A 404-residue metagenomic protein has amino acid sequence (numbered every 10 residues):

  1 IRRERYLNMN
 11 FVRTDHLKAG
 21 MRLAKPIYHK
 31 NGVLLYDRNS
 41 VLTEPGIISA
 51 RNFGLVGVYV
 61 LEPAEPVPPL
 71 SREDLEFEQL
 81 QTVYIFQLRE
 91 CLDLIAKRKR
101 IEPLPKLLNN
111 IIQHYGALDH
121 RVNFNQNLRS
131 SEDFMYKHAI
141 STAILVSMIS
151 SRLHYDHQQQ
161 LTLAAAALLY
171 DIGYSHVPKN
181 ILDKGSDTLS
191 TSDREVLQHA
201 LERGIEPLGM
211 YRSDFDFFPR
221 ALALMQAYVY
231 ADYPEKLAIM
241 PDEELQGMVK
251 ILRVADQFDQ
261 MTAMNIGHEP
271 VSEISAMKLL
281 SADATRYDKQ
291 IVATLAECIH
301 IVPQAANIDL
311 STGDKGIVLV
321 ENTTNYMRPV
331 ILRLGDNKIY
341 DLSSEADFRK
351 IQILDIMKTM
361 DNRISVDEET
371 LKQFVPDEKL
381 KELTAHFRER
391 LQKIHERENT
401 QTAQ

Functional and structural regions predicted by a protein language model:
R2-L108, A231, I239, I266-Q404: Terminal helices and disordered tails flanking the catalytic cores of nucleotide-processing hydrolases
V12, R22, N31, D37 (+5 more regions): Residue-level signal for pocket-adjacent positions within structured domains
K18-L23, K106, Q113-H114, R121 (+4 more regions): Short, flexible segments with low predicted structural confidence
K30, H157, D242-E243: Short hydrophobic/aromatic segments of transmembrane alpha-helices and their interfaces
P45, L145, G247: Short Gly/charged-rich anion-binding patches and loops
L61-Q198, E202-F215: Acidic/His-rich, divalent-metal-binding segments that scaffold phosphate/diphosphate chemistry
R129-E132, D183-S192, E243-G247, I299-V302 (+1 more regions): Short alpha-helical linear motifs
T142, L163-H176, S192-E206, M210-A293 (+3 more regions): Alpha-helical scaffolding flanking metal-ion-dependent phosphate/phosphodiester catalytic sites
